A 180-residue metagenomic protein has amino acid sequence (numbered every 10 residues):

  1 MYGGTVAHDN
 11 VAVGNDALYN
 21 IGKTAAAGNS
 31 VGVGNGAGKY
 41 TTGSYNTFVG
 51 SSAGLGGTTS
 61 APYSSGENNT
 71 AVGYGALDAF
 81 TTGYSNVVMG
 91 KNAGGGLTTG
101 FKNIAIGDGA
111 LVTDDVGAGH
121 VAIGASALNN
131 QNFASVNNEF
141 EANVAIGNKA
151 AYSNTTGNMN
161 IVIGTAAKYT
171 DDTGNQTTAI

Functional and structural regions predicted by a protein language model:
M1-I180: Glycine- and small/polar-enriched repetitive beta-structure motifs of secreted/surface proteins
